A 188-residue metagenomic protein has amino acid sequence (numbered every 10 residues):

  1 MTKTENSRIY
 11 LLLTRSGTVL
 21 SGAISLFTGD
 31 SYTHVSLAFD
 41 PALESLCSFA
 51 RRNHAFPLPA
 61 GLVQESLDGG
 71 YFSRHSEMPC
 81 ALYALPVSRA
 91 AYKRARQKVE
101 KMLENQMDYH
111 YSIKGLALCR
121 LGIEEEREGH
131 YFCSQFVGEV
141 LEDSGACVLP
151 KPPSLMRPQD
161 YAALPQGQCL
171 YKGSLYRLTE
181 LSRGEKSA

Functional and structural regions predicted by a protein language model:
M1-A188: Cysteine-nucleophile amide-bond enzymes
